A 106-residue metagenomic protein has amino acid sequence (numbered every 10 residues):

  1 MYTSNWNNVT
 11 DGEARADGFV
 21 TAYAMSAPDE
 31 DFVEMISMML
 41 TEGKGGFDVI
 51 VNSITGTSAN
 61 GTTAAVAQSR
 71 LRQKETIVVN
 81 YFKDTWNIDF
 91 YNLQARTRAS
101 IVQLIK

Functional and structural regions predicted by a protein language model:
M1-R15: Acidic, glycine-rich loop-and-strand cores that form catalytic or ligand-binding grooves in diverse globular domains
E13-K106: Pan-zinc metallopeptidase signature
